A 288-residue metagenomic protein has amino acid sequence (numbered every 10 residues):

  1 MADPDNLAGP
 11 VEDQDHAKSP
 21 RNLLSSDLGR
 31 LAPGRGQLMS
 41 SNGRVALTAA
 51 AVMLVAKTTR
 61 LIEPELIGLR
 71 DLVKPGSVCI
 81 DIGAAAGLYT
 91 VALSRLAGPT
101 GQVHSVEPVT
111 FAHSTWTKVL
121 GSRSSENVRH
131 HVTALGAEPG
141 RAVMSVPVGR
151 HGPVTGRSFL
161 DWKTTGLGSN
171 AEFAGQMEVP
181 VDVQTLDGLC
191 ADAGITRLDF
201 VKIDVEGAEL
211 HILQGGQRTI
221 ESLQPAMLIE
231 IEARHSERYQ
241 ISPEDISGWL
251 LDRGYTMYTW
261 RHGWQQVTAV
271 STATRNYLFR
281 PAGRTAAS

Functional and structural regions predicted by a protein language model:
A2-S288: Phosphate/nucleotide-binding beta-alpha loop and adjacent structural elements of enzyme active sites
